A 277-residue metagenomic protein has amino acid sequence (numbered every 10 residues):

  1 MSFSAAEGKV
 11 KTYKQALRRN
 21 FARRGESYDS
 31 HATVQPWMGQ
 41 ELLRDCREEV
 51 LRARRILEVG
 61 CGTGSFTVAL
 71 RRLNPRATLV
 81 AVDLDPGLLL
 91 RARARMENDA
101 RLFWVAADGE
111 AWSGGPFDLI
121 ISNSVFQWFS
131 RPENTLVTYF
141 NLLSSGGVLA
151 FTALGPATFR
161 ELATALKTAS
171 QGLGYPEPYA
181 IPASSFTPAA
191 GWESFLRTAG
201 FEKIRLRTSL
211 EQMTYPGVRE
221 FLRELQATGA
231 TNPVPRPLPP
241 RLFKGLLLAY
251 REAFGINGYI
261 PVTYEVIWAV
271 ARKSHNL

Functional and structural regions predicted by a protein language model:
M1-E26: N-terminal, positively charged/glycine-rich alpha-helical extensions of SAM-dependent methyltransferases
T33-R52: Conserved alpha-helix/loop element of class I SAM-dependent methyltransferases that forms part of the SAM/SAH-binding
R55-W112: Class I SAM-dependent methyltransferase SAM/SAH-binding core
T63-S65, R205-L277: Conserved Class I S-adenosyl-L-methionine
E110-I120: A short acidic, Gly/Pro-enriched loop at the edge of an enzyme's catalytic core that lines a small-molecule cofactor
L119-P132: A short SAM/SAH-binding and catalytic strip from SAM-dependent methyltransferases
E133-S145: A short glycine-rich, Lys/Arg-flanked "PGG" loop and its adjoining helix->strand segment in the class I
V148-P216, N232-P237: Conserved catalytic/acceptor-binding region of the Class I
